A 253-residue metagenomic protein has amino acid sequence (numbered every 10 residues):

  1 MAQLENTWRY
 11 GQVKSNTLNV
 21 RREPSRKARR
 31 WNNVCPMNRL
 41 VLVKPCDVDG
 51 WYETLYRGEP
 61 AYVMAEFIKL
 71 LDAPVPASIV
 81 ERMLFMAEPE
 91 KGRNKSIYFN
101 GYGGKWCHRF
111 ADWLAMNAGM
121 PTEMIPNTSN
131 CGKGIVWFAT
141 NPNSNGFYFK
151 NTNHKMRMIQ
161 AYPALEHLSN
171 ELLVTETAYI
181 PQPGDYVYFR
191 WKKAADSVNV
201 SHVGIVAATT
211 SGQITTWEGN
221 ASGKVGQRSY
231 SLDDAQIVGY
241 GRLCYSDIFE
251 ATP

Functional and structural regions predicted by a protein language model:
M1-T7, L55-V75: Boundary regions of SH3-family modules and the immediately adjacent low-complexity/disordered segments in eukaryotic
R9-K14, V187: A short beta-strand micro-motif
T17-R22, R26-R30, K69, E176 (+1 more regions): Aromatic- and glycine-rich peptidoglycan recognition patches
R29, C35-P36, Y179-Q182: Residue-level recognition of short, solvent-exposed, well-ordered loop/turn junctions that link secondary-structure
N33-E66: SH3/SH3-like beta-barrel superfamily modules
K69-K133, N141: N-terminal capping segments
P121-G223: ...with weaker cross-activation on analogous glycine-rich loops/strands in unrelated enzymes
